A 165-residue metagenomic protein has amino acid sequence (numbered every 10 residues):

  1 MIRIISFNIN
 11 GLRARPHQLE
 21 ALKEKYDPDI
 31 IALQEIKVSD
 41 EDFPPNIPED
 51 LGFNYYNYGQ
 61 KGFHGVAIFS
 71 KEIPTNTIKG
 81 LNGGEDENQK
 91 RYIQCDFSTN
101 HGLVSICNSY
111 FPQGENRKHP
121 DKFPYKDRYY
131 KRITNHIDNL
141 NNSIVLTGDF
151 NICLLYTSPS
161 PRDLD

Functional and structural regions predicted by a protein language model:
M1-E49, F53-N54, F63-V66: N-terminal, active-site-proximal structural segment of metallo-dependent hydrolase catalytic domains
I2-G11, L103-N116, T147: Active-site-proximal beta-strand elements of phosphoester/diester hydrolases
F7, Q34, T147-D149, L164: Active-site flanking residues adjacent to catalytic metal/cofactor-binding acidic residues
I36-G114, K118: Structured beta-strand-rich core segments of catalytic domains in phosphoester-bond hydrolases
G102-L103, N141-S143: Short coil/turn segments at beta-strand junctions that form active-site/ligand-binding loops
F123-N142: A long, amphipathic alpha-helix that forms part of the scaffold/cap immediately adjacent to metal-dependent active
N142-L155: Acidic/histidine-rich, metal-coordinating catalytic segments
Y156-D165: Single conserved hydrophobic/aromatic residue that forms the stacking wall/gate of nucleotide- or nucleobase-binding
